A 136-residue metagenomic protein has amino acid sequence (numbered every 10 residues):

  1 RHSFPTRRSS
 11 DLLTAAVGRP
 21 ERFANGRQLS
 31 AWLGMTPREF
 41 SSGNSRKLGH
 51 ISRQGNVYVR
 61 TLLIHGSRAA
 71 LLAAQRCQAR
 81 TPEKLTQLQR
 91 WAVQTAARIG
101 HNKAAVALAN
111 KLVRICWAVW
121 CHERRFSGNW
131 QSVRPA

Functional and structural regions predicted by a protein language model:
H2-S9: Short, small-residue-biased leader/transition segments that mark boundaries at the very start of proteins
T6, G26, A109: ATP/adenylate-binding site constellation spanning eukaryotic-like Ser/Thr protein kinases, ABC-transporter
L12-A97, H101, V133-A136: Phosphate-backbone recognition surface of nucleic-acid-processing proteins
A92-A136: Basic, amphipathic alpha-helical segments enriched in Lys/Arg and hydrophobic/aromatic residues
